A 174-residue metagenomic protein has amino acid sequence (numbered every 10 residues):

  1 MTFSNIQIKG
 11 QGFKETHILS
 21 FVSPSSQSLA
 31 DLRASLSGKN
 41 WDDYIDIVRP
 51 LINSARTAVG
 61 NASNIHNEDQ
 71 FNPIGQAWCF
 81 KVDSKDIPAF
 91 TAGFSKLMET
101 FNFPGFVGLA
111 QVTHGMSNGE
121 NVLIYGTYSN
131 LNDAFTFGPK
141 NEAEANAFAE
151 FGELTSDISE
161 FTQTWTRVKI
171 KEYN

Functional and structural regions predicted by a protein language model:
M1-N174: Short S/T/G/P-rich N-terminal loop/turn motif that feeds into the first structured element of a domain
